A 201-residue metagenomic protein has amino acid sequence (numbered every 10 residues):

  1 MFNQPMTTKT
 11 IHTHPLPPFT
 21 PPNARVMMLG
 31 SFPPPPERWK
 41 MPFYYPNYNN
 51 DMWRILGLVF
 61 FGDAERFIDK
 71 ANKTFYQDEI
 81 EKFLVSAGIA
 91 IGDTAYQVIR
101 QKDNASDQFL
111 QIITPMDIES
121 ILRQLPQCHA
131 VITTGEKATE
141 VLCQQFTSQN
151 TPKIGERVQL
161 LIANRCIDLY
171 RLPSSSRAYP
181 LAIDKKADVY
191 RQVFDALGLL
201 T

Functional and structural regions predicted by a protein language model:
F2-P21, P34-P36, P46-Y48, I55 (+2 more regions): C-terminal capping/extension of enzyme domains
F19, I80-L84, R123-Q124: Short, conserved, surface-exposed binding loops centered on an aromatic residue
P22-S31: Short, hydrophobic/glycine-enriched beta-strand segments
N23-A24, Q127-H129, C166: A general structural motif
L29, I132-T134, L172: Short hydrophobic segments within beta-strands
F32-P33, A95, K137, S175-S176: Short, flexible active-site-adjacent loop segments at beta-strand->alpha-helix junctions, enriched in small/polar
M41-L110: Short, surface-exposed acidic-centric catalytic microdomains
S86-Q145: Internal catalytic-core helix/loop-beta-alpha segment that presents or stabilizes conserved functional determinants
